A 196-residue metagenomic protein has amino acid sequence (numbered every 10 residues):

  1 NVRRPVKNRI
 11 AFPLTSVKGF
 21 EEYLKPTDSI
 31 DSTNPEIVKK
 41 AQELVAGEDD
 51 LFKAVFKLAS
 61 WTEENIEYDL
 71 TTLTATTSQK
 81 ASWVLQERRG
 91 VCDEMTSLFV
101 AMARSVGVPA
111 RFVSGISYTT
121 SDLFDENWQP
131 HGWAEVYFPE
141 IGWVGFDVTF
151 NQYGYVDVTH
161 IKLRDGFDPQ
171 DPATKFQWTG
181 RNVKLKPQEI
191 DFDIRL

Functional and structural regions predicted by a protein language model:
R4-R9, G19-G90, L98, D157-V158 (+2 more regions): Secondary-structure boundary elements
E94-K184: Hydrophobic/aromatic-rich core segments of domains that either
